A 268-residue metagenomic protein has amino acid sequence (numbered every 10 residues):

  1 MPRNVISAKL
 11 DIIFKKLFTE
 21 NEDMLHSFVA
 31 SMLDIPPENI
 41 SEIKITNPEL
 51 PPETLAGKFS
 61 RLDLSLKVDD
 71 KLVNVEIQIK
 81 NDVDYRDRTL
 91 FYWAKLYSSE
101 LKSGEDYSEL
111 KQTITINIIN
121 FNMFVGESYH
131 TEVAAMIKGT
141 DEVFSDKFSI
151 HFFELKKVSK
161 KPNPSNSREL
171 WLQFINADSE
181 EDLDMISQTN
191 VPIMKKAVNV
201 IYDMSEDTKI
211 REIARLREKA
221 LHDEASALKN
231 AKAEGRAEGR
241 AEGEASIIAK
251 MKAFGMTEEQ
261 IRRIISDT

Functional and structural regions predicted by a protein language model:
M1-T268: Elongated, amphipathic alpha-helical interaction scaffolds
